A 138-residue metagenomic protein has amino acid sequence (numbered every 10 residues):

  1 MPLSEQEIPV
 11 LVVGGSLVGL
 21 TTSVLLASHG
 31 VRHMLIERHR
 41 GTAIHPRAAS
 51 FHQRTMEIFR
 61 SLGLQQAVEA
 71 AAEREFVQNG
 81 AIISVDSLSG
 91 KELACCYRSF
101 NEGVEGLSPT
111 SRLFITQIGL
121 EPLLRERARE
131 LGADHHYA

Functional and structural regions predicted by a protein language model:
E5-L35, R40: N-terminal Rossmann-like FAD-binding beta1-loop-alpha1 element of flavoenzymes
I44-G132: Active-site-adjacent segment of FAD-dependent monooxygenases/related oxidoreductases
Y137-A138: A conserved short coil-to-beta-strand element within the FAD-binding core of flavoproteins
